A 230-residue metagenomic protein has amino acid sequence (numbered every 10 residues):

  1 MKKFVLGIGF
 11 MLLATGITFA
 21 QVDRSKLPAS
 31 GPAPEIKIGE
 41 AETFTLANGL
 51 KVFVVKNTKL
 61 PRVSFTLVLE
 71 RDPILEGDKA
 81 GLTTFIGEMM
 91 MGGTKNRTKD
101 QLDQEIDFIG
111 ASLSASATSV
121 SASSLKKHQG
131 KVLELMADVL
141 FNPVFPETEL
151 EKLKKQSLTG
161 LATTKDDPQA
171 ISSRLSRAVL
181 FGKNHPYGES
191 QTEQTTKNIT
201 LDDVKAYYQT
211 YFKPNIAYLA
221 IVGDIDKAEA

Functional and structural regions predicted by a protein language model:
F4-G7, I17-V54, D226-A230: Proteolytic maturation boundary segments
F10-M11: Short, linear, compositionally biased motifs with a strong N-terminal bias
V22-R24, A29, D103-Y207, I225-A228: Acidic/histidine-enriched segments that form metal/cofactor-coordinating and catalytic pocket/exosite environments
E40-E42, L46-L50, P61-L67, G81 (+3 more regions): Envelope-exposed proteins and targeting segments
A47, K51, N57-K59, V68-I74 (+5 more regions): Solvent-exposed coil/turn segments that connect beta secondary-structure elements in extracytoplasmic/periplasmic
G49, L67, T84, M136 (+3 more regions): Divalent metal-coordination and catalytic microenvironments
T66-K126, E189: M16/MPP (pitrilysin/insulinase) zinc-metallopeptidase core fold and M16-derived inactive scaffolds
